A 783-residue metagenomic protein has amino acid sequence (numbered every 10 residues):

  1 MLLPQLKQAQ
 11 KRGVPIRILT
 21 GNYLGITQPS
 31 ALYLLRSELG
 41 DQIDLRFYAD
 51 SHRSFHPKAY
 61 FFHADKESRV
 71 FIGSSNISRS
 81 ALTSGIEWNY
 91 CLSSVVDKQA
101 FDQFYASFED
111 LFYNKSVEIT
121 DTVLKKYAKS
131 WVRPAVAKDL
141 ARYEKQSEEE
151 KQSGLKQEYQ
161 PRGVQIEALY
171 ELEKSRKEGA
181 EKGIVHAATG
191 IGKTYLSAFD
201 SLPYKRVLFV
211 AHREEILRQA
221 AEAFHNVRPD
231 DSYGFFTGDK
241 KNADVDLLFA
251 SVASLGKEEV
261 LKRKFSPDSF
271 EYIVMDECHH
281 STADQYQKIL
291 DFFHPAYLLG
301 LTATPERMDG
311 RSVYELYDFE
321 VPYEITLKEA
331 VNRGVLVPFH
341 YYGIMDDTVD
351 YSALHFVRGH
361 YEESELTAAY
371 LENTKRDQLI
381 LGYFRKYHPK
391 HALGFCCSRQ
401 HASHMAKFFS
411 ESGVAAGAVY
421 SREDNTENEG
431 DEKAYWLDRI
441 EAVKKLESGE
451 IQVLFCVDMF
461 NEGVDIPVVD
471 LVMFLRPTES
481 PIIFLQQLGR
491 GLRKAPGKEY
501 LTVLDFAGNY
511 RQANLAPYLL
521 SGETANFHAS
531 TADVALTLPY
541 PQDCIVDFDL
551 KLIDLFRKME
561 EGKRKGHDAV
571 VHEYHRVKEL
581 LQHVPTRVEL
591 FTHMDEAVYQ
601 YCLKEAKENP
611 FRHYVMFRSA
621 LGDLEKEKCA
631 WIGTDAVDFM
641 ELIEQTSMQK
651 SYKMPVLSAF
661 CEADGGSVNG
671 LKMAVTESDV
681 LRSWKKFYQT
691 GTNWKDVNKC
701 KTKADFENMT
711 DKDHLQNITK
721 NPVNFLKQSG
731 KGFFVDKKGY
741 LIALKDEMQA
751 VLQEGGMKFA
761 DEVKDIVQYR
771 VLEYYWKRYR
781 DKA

Functional and structural regions predicted by a protein language model:
M1-R162, I166, Y170: PLD/PLD-like phosphodiesterase catalytic module centered on the HKD motif
S130-P161, L172, L366, R376-K386 (+2 more regions): Long, largely alpha-helical accessory region at the distal end of helicase-like NTP-driven motors
K177-D200: Walker A/P-loop
V207-V210, E214-I216, A368-S410: Conserved strand-helix element at the start of the C-terminal RecA-like helicase core
R218, F235-F236, K241-N242, V260 (+2 more regions): Conserved helicase ATPase core of P-loop NTP-dependent helicases/translocases
H280-Y341: Post-DEXD/H (motif II) to motif III coupling segment of the RecA-like Helicase ATP-binding lobe
Y323-L393: Conserved interdomain linker/interface between the two RecA-like ATPase lobes of SF2 helicase motors
P481-I483, R490-T524: Conserved segment of the helicase C-terminal RecA-like domain
